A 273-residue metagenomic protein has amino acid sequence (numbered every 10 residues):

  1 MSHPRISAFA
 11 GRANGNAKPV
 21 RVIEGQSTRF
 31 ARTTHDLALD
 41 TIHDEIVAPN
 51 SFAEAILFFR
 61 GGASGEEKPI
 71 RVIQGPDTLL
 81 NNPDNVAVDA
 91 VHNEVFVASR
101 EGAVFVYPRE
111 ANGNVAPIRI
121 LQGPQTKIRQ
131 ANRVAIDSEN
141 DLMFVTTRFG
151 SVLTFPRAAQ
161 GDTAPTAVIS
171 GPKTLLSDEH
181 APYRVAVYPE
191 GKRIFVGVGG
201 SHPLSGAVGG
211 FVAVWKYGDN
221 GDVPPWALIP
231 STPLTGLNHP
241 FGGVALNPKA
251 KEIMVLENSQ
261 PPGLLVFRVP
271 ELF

Functional and structural regions predicted by a protein language model:
M1-H3, L39-T41, I46-F52, V88-A90 (+8 more regions): Conserved beta-strand positions in repeat-built beta-propeller and related beta-rich domains
M1-R21: An edge-strand/N-cap motif at the start of beta-rich repeat modules
H3-S7, A55-F58, A103-Y107, S151-F155 (+2 more regions): Structural motif
F9-N16, F59-E66, Y107-N114, T154-T163 (+2 more regions): Short loop/turn segments immediately following beta-strands, especially the blade-tip and inter-blade linker loops
A13, L37-A38, I42, A63 (+9 more regions): Low-complexity, intrinsically disordered tandem-repeat tracts enriched in small residues
A17-G25, E67-G75, V115-G123, T163-K173 (+1 more regions): Beta-propeller fold detector
Q26-E45, P76-H92, Q125-E139, P172-E190 (+2 more regions): Beta-rich, blade/repeat-based domains predominating in secreted/periplasmic proteins but also intracellular
G242-F273: Blade-level signature of beta-propeller repeat domains, shared across WD40, Kelch, NHL, RCC1 and BNR/Asp-box propellers
